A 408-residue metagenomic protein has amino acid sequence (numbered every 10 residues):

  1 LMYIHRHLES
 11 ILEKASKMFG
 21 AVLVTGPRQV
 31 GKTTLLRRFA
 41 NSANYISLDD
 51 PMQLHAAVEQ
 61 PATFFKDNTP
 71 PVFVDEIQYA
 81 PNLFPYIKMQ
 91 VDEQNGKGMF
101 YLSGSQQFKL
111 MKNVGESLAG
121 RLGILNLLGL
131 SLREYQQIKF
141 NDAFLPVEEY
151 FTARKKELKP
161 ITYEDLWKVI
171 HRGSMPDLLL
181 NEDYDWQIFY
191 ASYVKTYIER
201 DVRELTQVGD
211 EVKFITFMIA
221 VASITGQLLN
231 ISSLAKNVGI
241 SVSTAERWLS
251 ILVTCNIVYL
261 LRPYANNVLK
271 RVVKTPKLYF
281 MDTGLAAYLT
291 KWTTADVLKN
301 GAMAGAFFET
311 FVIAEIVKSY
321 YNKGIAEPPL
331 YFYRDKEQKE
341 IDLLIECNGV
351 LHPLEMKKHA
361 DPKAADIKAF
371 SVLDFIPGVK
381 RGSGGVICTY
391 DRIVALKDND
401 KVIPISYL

Functional and structural regions predicted by a protein language model:
L1-Q29, T33-L48, S250-I251, N256-V258 (+1 more regions): A cross-kingdom feature that marks ATP-driven nucleic-acid transaction machinery
G20, T69-P71, G96-Y101: Loop/turn-to-beta-strand initiation segments
A43-P71: Short glycine-rich substrate-engagement loop in P-loop NTPases that contacts/grips substrate
N68-N82: Conserved P-loop NTPase "ATPase switch" module shared by AAA+ and STAND
Q78-I87, K112-N113: Conserved ATPase-coupling elements of RecA-like P-loop NTPase cores
P85-L102, E116: Conserved catalytic/switch belt of AAA+ P-loop NTPases
F108-I124, I138-N141: Short regulatory helix/loop adjacent to the ATP-binding pocket of P-loop NTPases
R133, Q137-V317, Y321, E327-Y331: Interdomain hinge/linker elements that couple catalytic modules in large macromolecular machines
